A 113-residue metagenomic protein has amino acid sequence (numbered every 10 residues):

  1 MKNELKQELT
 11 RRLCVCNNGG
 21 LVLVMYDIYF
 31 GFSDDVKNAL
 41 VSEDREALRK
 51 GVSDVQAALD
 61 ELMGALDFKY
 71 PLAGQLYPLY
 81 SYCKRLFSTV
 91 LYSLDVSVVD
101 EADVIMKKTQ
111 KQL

Functional and structural regions predicted by a protein language model:
M1-D35, A39-V52, Q56-A57, M63-L113: N-terminal intrinsically disordered, cationic/polar leader segments that include organellar targeting peptides
